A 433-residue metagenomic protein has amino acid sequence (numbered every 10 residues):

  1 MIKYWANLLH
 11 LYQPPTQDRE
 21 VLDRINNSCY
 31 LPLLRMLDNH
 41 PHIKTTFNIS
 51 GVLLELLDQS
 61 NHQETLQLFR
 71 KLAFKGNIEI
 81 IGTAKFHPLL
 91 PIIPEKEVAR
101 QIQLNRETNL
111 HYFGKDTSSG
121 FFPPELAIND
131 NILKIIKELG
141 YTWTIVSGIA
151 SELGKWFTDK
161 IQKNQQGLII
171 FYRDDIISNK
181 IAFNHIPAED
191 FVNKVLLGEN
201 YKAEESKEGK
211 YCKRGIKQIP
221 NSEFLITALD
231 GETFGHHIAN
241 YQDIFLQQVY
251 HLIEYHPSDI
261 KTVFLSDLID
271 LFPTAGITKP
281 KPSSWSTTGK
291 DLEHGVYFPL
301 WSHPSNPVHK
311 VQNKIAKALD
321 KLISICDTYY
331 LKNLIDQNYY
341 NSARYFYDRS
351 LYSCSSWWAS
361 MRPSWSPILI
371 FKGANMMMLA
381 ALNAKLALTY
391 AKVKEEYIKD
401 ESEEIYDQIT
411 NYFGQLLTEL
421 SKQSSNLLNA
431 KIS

Functional and structural regions predicted by a protein language model:
I2-L31, D38-H40, K160, Q165-L168 (+2 more regions): Active-site and substrate-binding clefts of carbohydrate-active enzymes
K3-P94, R100-Q101, S119-P123, T142-S147: Short, well-structured secondary-structure segments
Q17-E20, L56-N61, I92-P94, P124-K137 (+5 more regions): A short acidic (Asp/Glu
D23-L33, N61-Q67, I102, H185-L197 (+1 more regions): Well-ordered, non-membrane alpha-helical segments in soluble/globular domains
E64-G82, Q103-R106, K115, K137-W156 (+1 more regions): Acidic, His- and aromatic-enriched active-site or binding-groove loops in soluble protein domains that engage sugars
P88-H111, R173-G215, I238-Q242, L292-K314: Alpha-helical scaffold elements lining the catalytic groove of polysaccharide deacetylases
Q103-W156, K207, K213, T233-H251 (+2 more regions): Catalytic domains of cell-wall/extracellular-matrix polysaccharide-remodeling enzymes, centered on de-N-acetylation
T142-E204, H256, S284: Loop-rich catalytic cores of soluble enzymes, especially ATP-dependent carboxylate-amine ligases and other
